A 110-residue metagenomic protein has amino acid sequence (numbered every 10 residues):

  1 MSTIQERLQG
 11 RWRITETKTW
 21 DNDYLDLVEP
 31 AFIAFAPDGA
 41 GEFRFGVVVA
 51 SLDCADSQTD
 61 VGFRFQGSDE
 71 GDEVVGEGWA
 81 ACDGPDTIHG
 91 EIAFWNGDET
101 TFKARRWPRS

Functional and structural regions predicted by a protein language model:
M1-R13, P108-S110: N-terminal helix-cap/turn-to-beta initiation motif at the start of protein domains
I4, I14, N22-T59: N-terminal glycine/threonine-rich, aromatic-flanked beta-hairpin/loop signature
R13, E42, D60-G62, T87-H89 (+1 more regions): General beta-strand recognition
R13-T19, R64-S68: Generic short beta-strand segments
V28-E29, V47-V49, E73-E77, E99-T101: Short, surface-exposed coil-to-beta transition loops
G41-F45, G62-D69, G90-A93: Short beta-strand segments that buttress and anchor functional surface loops
D53-D86: Mid-chain, well-packed structural core segment of small domains
V75-S110: Short, compact, well-ordered microdomains
